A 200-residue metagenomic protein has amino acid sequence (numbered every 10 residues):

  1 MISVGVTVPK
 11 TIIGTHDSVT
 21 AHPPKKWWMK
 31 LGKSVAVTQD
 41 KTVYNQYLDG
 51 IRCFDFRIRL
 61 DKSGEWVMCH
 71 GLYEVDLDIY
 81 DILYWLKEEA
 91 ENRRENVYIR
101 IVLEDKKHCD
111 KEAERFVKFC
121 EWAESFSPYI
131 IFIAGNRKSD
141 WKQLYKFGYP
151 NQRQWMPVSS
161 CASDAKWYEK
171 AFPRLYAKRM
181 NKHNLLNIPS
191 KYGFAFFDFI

Functional and structural regions predicted by a protein language model:
M1-D49, C53, K62-N92, N96-Y98 (+3 more regions): Long, acidic (Asp/Glu-rich), low-complexity accessory segments flanking structured domains
R57: A motif-centric signal for short, conserved binding hotspots located in accessible loops or intrinsically disordered
D78-S127: Catalytic cores of phosphodiester-bond-cleaving enzymes
F132-I133: Surface cap/lid and interfacial helix-loop subdomains adjacent to catalytic sites that gate substrate access
